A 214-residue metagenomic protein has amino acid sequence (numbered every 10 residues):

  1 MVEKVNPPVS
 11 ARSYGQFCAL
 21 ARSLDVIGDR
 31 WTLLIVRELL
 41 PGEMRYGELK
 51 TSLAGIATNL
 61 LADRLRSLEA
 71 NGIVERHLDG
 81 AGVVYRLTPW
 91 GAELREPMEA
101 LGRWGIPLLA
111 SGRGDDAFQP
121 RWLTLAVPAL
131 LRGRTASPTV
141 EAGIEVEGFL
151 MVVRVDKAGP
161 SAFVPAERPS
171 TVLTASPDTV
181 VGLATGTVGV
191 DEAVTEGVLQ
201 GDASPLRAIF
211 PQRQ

Functional and structural regions predicted by a protein language model:
M1-I27: N-terminal leader segment of winged-helix/HTH proteins
C18-A57: N-terminal helix-turn-helix DNA-binding core of bacterial DNA-binding proteins
G28, D79-A100: Basic, amphipathic "hinge/linker" alpha-helix immediately C-terminal to the N-terminal HTH DNA-binding motif
L61-N71: Basic amphipathic alpha-helical segments that dock to polyanions
W90-D156, A203-Q214: Acidic, aliphatic-rich amphipathic alpha-helical segments
A166-Q214: C-terminal interaction segments
